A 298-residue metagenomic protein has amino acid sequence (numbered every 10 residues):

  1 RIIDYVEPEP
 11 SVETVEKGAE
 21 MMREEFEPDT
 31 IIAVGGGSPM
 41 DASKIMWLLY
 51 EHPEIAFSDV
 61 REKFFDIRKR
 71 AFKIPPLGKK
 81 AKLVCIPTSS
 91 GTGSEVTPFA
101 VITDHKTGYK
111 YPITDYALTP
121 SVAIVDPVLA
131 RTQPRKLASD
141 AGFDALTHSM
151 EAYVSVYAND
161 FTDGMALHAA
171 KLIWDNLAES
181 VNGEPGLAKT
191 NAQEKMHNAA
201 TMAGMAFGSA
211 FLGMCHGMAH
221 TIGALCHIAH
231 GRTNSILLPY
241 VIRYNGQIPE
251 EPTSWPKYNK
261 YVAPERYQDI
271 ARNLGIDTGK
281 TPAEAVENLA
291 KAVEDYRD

Functional and structural regions predicted by a protein language model:
I2-D4, T30-V34, V84, A203-A206: Short glycine-rich or small-residue beta-strand-to-loop segments that form or flank ligand, phosphate, metal/Fe-S
I2-E13: Short beta->alpha junction loops
E13-V128: Glycine/threonine-rich beta-strand-loop-alpha-helix active-site module that forms ligand/phosphate-binding
K17, M21, I45, A145-A152 (+10 more regions): Alpha-helical scaffold segments in soluble metabolic enzymes
G91, T201-N234: Glycine-rich phosphate/pyrophosphate-binding beta-alpha loops
V96-A210: Carboxylate- and glycine-rich phosphate/diphosphate-binding segment that chelates Mg2+/Mn2+
L225-D298: Gly/Pro-rich interdomain helix-loop hinge
